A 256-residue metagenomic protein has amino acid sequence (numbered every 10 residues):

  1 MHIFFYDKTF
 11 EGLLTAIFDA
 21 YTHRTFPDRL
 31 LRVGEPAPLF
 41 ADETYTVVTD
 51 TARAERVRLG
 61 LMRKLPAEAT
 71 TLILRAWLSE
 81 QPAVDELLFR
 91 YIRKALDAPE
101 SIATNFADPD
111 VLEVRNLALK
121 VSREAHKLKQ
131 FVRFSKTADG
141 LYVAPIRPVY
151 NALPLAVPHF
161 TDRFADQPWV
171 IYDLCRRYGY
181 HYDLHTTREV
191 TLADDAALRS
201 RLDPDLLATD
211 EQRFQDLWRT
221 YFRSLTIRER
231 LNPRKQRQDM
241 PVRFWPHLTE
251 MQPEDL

Functional and structural regions predicted by a protein language model:
M1-T51: N-terminal ordered "arm"
I3-E11, E43, V47, T104-A107 (+2 more regions): Short, charged/polar micro-motifs that form catalytic or ligand-binding hotspots
G12-H23, F89-K94, L155-D162, D216-R223: Short, hydrophobic/amphipathic alpha-helical patches that form generic packing surfaces within helical domains
L31-K129: Charged, alpha-helical interface segments at or near domain boundaries
Y45-R53, T186-S200: Acidic, Ser/Thr-rich peripheral helices and adjacent loops at domain boundaries
T71-A76, N105, L174, R230-R237: Short coil/turn segments at secondary-structure boundaries
S101-D195: Internal, well-folded beta-alpha domain core
P168, Y180, R199-L256: Long, compositionally biased intrinsically disordered terminal regions
